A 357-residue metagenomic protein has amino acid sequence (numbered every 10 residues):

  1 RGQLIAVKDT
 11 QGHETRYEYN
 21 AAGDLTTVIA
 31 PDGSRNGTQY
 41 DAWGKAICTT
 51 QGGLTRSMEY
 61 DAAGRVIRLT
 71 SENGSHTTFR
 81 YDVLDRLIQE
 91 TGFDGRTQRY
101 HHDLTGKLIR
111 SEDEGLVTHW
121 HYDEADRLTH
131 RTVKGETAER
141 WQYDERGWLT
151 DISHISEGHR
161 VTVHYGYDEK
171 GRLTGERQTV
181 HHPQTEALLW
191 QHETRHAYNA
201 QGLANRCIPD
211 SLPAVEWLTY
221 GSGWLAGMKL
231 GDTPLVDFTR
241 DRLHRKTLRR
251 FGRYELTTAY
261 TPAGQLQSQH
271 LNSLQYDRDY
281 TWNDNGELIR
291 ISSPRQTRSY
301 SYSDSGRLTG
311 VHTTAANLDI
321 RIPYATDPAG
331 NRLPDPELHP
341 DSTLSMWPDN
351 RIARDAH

Functional and structural regions predicted by a protein language model:
G2-H357: Acidic/glycine-rich beta-solenoid
